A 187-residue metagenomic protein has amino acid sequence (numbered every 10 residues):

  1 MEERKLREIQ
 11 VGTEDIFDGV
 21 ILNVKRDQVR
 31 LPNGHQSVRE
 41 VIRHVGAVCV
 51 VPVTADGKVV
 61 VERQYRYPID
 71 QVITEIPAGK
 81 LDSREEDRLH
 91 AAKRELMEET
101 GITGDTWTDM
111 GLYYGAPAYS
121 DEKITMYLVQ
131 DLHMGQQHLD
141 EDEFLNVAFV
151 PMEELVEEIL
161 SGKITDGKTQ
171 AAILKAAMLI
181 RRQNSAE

Functional and structural regions predicted by a protein language model:
M1-D18: Extreme N-terminal tail/first-helix region
R4-R7, R39, C49-R94, Q137: Conserved Nudix-box catalytic region and its N-terminal flanking loop in Nudix hydrolases and closely related
T13-C49, A55: Acidic, metal-coordinating catalytic segment for phosphate/diphosphate chemistry, firing primarily on the Nudix
N23-D27, V72, K123-T125, N146: Short beta-strand micro-motifs in enzyme catalytic cores
P32-N33, T54-D56, Y65, Q130-M134 (+2 more regions): Short loop segments at secondary-structure junctions
S37, G46-C49, K80-G167: Unchanged
E154-E187: Long hydrophobic alpha-helical segments typical of transmembrane helices together with their membrane-interfacial
